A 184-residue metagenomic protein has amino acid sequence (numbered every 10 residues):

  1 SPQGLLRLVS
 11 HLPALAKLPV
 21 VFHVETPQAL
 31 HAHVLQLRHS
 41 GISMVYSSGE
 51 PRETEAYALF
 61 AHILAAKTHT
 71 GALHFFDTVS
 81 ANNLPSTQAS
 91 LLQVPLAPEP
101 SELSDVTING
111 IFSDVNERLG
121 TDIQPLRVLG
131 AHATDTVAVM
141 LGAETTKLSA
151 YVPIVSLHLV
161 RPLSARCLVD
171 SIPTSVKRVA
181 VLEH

Functional and structural regions predicted by a protein language model:
S1-H33, M44-A65: Thiamine diphosphate
S1-L5, P51-E53, V79-A81, M140-K147 (+1 more regions): Gly/Ser/Thr-rich loops at beta-strand to alpha-helix junctions that form or flank small-molecule/cofactor-binding
S10, A14-K17, H39, A56-T70 (+3 more regions): Generic secondary-structure signature for well-ordered alpha-helical cores
V21-E25, S47-S48, L73-D77, M140-L141 (+1 more regions): Short beta-strand segments
V21-H23, L37-I42, E102-G110, R127-D135: Gly-rich Lys/Arg/Thr-decorated short loops/hinges at beta-loop-alpha junctions or inter-strand turns that position
Q28-R38, S171-I172: Flexible glycine/proline-rich, aromatic-decorated loop/lid segments
H39, R118-H184: Thiamine diphosphate
H69-V128: Conformationally flexible catalytic loops at phosphate/diphosphate-handling active centers
